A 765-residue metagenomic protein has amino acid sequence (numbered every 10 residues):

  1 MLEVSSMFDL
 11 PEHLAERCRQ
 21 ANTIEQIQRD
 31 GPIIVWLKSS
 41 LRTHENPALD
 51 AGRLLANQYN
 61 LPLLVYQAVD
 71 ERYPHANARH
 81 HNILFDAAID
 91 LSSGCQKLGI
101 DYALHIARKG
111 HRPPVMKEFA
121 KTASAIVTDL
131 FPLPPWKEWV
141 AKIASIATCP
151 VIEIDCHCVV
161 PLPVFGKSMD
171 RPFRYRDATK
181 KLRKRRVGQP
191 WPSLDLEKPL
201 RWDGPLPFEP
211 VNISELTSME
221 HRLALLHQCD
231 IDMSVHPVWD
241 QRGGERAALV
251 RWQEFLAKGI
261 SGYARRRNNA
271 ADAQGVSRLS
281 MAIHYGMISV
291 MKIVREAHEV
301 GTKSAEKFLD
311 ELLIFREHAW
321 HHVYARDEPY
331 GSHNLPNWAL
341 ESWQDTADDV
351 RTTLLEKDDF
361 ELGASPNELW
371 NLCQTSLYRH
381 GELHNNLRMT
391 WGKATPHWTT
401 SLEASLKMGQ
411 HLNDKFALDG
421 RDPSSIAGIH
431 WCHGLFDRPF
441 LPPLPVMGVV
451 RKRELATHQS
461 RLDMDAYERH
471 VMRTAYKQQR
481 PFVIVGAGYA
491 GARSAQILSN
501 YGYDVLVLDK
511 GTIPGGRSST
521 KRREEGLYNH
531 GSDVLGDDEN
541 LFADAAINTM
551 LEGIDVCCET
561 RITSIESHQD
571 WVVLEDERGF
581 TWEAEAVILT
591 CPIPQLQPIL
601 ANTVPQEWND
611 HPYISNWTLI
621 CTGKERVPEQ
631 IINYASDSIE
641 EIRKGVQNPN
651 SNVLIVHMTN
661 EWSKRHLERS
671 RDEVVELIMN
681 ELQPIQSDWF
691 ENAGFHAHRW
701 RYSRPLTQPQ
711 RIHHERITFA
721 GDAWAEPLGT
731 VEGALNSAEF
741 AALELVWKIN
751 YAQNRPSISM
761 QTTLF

Functional and structural regions predicted by a protein language model:
D101-M233, I429-C432: Beta-rich, aromatic/charged-enriched effector core domains that present basic-aromatic interfaces for binding
S168-Y324, E328-N334, A466-Y467: Glycine/tryptophan-enriched, flexible segments
N269-D463: Active-site-proximal binding-pocket segments
W431-L444, G448, E454-A475, R493 (+3 more regions): Conserved flavin/dinucleotide-binding core of flavoenzymes
V483-V485, Y489, S499-R522: Glycine-rich FAD pyrophosphate-binding loop
K510-D544, E552, E661: Glycine-rich active-site loop/strand segments that organize a redox cofactor
G515, F580, A584-Q630, D688-F690: Central helical "cap/lid" subdomain
C558-V572: A conserved short coil-to-beta-strand element within the FAD-binding core of flavoproteins
